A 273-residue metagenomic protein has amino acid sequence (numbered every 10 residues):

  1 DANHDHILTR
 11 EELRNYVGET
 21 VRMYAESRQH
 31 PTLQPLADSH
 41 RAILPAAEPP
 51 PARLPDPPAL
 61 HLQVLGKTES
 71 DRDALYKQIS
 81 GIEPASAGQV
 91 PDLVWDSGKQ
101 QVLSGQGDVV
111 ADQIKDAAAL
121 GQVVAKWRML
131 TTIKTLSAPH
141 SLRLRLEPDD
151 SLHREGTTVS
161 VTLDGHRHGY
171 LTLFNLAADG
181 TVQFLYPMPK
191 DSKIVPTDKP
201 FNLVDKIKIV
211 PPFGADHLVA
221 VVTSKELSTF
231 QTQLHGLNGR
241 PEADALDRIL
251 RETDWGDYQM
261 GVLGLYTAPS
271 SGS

Functional and structural regions predicted by a protein language model:
D1-G81, Q89-K99, T135, R251 (+1 more regions): Cysteine endopeptidase catalytic domains of the caspase/legumain-like
H6, Q106-D108, G180: Detector for glycine-centered tight turns/loop "hinges" at secondary-structure junctions
R14, G18, R22, L44 (+5 more regions): Generic detector of well-ordered alpha-helical segments enriched in charged/polar residues, highlighting helical
L62-V64, P84, W95, V102 (+3 more regions): Hydrophobic beta-strand residues in large extracellular and virion-surface proteins
T68, Q113-L120, G239-E242: Intrinsic-disorder-associated interaction segments
P91-V123, S224: Amphipathic beta-strand/beta-sheet edge segments enriched in Tyr/Trp
A119-L152: Short, compositionally biased P/S/T/A/G/V-rich stretches that sit at domain boundaries
L142-S273: Extracellular C-terminal loop/segment signatures of secreted glycoproteins
